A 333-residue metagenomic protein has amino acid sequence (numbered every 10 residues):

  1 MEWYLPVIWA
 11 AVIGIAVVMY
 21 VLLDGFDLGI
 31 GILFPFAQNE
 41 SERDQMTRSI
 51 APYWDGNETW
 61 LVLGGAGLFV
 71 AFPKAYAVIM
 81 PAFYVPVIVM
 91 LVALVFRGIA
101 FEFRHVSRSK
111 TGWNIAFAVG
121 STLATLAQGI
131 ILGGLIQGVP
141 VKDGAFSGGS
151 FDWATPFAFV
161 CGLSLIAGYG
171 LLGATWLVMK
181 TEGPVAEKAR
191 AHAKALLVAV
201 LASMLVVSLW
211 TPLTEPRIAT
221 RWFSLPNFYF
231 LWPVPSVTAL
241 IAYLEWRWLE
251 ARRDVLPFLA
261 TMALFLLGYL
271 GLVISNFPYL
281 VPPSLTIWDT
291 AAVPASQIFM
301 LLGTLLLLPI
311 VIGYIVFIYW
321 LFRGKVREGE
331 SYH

Functional and structural regions predicted by a protein language model:
M1-G56, V62-G65: N-terminal signal-anchor module of multipass membrane proteins
M1-I13, G67-F83, I136-P156: Helix-coil boundary and interhelical linker segments in multi-pass alpha-helical membrane proteins
W9-Y20, P81-V92, A118-T122, D152-I166 (+1 more regions): Alpha-helical transmembrane segments
L28-Y53, F69-I79, E102-T111, A174-H192 (+4 more regions): Juxtamembrane membrane-water interface segments of multi-pass membrane proteins, especially cytoplasmic-side
Y53-L123, K142, R221-Y229: Membrane-interface helix-loop-helix modules in multi-pass inner-membrane proteins
F103-R253: Long, contiguous internal "core" modules enriched in hydrophobic/ aromatic residues
F258-L266: Central hydrophobic cores of alpha-helical transmembrane segments in multi-pass integral membrane proteins
V281-M300: Short, membrane-exposed interhelical loops at transmembrane-helix boundaries
